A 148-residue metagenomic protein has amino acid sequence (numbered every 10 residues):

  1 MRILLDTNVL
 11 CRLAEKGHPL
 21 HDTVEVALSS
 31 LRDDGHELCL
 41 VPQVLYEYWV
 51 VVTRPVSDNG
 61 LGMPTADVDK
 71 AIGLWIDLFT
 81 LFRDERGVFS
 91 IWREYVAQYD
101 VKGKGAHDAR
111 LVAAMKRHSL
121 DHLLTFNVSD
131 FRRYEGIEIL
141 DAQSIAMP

Functional and structural regions predicted by a protein language model:
M1-L40, S57-D67, S129, R133 (+1 more regions): Short, well-structured N-terminal submotif of metal-dependent ribonuclease cores
R2, A109-P148: Acidic, PIN/NYN-like endoribonuclease modules and their adjacent C-terminal/linker elements
V9, V44, V88, R110-L111 (+1 more regions): Alpha-helix capping/helix-boundary segments
L40-Q43, A106: Aromatic- and histidine-enriched alpha-helix N-cap/loop-to-helix transition segments that scaffold the rims
V51-T80: Helix-adjacent hinge/juxtasegments
I72-F89, R93, D100, F131-P148: Short acidic, glycine/proline-enriched helix-loop-strand junctions
T80-F126: Active-site neighborhoods of divalent-metal-dependent phosphate/nucleic-acid chemistry enzymes
